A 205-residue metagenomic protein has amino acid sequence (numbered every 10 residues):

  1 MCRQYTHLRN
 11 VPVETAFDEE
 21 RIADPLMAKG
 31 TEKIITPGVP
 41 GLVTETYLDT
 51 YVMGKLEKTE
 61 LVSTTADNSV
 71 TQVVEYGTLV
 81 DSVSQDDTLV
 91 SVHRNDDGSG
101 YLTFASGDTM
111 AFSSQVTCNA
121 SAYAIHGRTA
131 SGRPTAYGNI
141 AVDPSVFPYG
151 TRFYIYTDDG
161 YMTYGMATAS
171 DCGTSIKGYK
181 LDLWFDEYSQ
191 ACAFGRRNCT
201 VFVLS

Functional and structural regions predicted by a protein language model:
M1-F112, F147: Extracellular modular ligand-binding repeats in secreted and cell-surface proteins
D81-S205: Solvent-exposed, well-ordered loop and adjacent helix/strand elements within mature globular domains that form
